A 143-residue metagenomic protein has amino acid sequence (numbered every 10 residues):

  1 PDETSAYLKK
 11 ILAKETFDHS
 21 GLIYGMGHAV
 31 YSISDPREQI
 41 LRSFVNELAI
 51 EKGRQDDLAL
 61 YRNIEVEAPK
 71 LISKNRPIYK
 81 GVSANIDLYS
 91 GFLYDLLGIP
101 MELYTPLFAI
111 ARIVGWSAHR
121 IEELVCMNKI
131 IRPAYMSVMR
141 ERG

Functional and structural regions predicted by a protein language model:
P1-G143: Non-transmembrane, aqueous-exposed alpha-helical and coiled segments at domain scale
